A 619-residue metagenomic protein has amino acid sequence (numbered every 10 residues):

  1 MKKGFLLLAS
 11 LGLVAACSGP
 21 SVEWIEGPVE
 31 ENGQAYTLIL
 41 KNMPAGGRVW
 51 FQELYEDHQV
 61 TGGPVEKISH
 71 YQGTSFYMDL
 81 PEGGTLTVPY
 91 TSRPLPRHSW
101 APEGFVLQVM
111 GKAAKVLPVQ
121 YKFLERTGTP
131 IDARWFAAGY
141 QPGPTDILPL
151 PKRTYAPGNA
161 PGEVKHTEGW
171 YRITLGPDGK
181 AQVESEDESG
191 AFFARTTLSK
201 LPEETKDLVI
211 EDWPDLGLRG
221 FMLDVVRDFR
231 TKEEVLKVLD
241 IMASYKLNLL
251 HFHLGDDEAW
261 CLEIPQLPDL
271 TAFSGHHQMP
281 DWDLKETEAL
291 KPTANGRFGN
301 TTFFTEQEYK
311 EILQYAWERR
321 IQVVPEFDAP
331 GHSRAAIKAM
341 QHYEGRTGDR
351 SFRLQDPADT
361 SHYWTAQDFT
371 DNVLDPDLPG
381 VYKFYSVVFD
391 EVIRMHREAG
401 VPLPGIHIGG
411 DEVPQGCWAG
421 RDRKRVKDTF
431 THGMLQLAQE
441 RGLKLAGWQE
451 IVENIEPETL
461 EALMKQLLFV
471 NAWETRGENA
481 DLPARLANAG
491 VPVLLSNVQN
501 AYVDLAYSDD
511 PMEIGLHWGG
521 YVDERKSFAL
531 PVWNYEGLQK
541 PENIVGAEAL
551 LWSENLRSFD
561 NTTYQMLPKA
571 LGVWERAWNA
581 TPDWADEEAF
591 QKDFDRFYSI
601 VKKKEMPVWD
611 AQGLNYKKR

Functional and structural regions predicted by a protein language model:
G4-V14: Sec-dependent N-terminal signal peptides
S18-G33, E56-H58, S75-F76, P81-T91 (+5 more regions): Acidic, contiguous N-terminal accessory segments
P28, P44-I68, G104: Short acidic, flexible loop segments centered on an aromatic residue
G83, D187, F221, M242 (+5 more regions): Conserved, mostly hydrophobic/aromatic
E168, L175-N372, G380, F389-R394 (+2 more regions): Feature activates predominantly on carbohydrate-active enzymes
R219-L223, L250-F252, V323-F327, I406-I408 (+4 more regions): Hydrophobic faces of well-ordered beta-strands that scaffold small-molecule active sites in alpha/beta enzyme cores
H362-T365, F369-L467, W473-R485: Active-site neighborhood of glycoside hydrolase catalytic domains
E458-R619: Flexible, acidic glycine-rich loops studded with aromatic residues
